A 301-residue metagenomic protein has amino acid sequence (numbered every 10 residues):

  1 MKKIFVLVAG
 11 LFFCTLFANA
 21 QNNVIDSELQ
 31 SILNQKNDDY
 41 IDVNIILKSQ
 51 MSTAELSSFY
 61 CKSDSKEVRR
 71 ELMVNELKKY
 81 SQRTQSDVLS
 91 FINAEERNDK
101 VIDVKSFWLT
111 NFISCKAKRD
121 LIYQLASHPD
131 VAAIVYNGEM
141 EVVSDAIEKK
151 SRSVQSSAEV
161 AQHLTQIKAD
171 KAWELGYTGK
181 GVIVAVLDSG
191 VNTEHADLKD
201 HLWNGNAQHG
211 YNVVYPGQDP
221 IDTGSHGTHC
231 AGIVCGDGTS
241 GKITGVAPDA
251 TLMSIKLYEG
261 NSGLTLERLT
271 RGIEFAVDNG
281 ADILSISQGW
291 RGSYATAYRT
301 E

Functional and structural regions predicted by a protein language model:
M1-V24: Bacterial Sec-dependent N-terminal signal peptides
Q21-N23, L33, N37-D38, V160 (+4 more regions): Subtilisin-like serine protease catalytic core
N22-K149: Inhibitory N-terminal propeptides of secreted protease zymogens
S86, S90, R119-Y123, S127-P129 (+6 more regions): Solvent-exposed, polar/charged alpha-helical surfaces in well-ordered, non-transmembrane soluble domains, broadly
Q124-I183, A196-D197: Protease zymogen maturation seam
M140-A146, G260-E267: Short acidic, Gly/Pro-enriched loop/turn segments at secondary-structure junctions
I273-T296: Short acidic, glycine-rich surface-loop motifs adjacent to enzyme active sites
A297-E301: Catalytic-core regions built around general acid/base machinery
